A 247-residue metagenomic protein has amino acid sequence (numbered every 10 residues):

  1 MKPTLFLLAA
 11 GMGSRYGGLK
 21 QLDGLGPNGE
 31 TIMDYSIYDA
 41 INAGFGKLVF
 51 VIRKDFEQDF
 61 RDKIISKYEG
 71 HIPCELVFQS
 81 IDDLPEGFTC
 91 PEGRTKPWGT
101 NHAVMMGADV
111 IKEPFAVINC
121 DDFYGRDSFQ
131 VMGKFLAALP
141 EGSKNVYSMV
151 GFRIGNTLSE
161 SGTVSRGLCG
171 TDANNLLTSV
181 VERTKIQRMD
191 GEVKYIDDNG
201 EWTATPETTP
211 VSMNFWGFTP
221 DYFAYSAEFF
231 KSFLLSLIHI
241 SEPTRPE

Functional and structural regions predicted by a protein language model:
M1-G13, P27-V117, Y124-V131, A137-A138: Conserved N-terminal catalytic core of the sugar/cofactor nucleotidyltransferase
G18-L19: Conserved catalytic-core motifs of eukaryotic protein kinase domains, centered on the activation segment
L22, L76, Y147-M149: Conserved beta-strand scaffold positions in the cores of enzyme catalytic domains, especially in NTP/NDP-utilizing
I118-D121, F152: Active-site flanking residues adjacent to catalytic metal/cofactor-binding acidic residues
R126-W216, H239: Conserved core of the sugar-phosphate nucleotidyltransferase
F215-S226: Conserved nucleotide-sugar donor-binding and metal-coordinating catalytic region shared by glycosyltransferases
K231-L237: Short, surface-exposed loop/helix-turn segments at secondary-structure junctions that function as lids/hinges flanking
I238-E247: Single conserved hydrophobic/aromatic residue that forms the stacking wall/gate of nucleotide- or nucleobase-binding
